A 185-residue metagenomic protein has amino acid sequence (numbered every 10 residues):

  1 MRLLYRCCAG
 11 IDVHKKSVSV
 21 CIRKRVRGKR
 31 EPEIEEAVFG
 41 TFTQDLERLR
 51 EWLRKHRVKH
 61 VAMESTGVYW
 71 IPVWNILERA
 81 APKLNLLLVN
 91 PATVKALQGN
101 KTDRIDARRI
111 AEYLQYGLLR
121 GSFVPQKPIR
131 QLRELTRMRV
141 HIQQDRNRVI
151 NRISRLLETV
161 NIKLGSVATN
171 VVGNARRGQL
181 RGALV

Functional and structural regions predicted by a protein language model:
M1-V185: A detector of single, family-specific signature residues that are central to catalytic or substrate-handling motifs
